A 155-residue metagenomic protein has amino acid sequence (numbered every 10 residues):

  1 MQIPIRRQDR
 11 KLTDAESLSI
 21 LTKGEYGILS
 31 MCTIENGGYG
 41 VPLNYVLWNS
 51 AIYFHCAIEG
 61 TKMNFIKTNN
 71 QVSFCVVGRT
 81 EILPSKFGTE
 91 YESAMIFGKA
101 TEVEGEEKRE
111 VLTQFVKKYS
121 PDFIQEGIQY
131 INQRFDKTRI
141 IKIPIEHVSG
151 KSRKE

Functional and structural regions predicted by a protein language model:
M1-K23: Extreme N-terminal tail/first-helix region
M1-Q8, E81-E155: Charged, gly/pro-rich active-site loop segments
D14, E59-G60: Structural motif corresponding to alpha-helix initiation and N-cap regions
L18, N44, N64, K86 (+1 more regions): Short secondary-structure boundary/capping segments
L21, F65-I66, F115: A generic structural signal for nonpolar/aromatic side chains embedded in well-ordered alpha-helices
T22-G24, G37-G38, F87, D136: Short solvent-exposed loop/turn micro-motifs enriched in small/polar/acidic residues
G24-I58, F74-C75: Short beta-strand segments
T61-T89: Helix-adjacent hinge/juxtasegments
